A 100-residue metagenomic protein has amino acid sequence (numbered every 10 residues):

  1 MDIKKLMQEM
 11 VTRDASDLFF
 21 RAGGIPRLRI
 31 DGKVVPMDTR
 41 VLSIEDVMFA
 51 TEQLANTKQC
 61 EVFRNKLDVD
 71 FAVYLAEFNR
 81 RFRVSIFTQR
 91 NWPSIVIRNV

Functional and structural regions predicted by a protein language model:
M1-V100: N-terminal "pre-motor" subdomain/linker immediately upstream of P-loop NTPase catalytic cores
